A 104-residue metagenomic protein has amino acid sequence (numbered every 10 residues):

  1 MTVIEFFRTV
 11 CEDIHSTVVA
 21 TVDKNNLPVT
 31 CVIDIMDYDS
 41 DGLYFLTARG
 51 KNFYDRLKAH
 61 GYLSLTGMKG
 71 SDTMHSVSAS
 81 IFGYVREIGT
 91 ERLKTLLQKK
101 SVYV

Functional and structural regions predicted by a protein language model:
M1, Y38-D39, L97: Generic detection of intrinsically disordered/low-complexity segments and helix-coil linkers/edges
M1-D23: Extreme N-terminal tail/first-helix region
V3-E5, T30-V32, N52: A generic local structural motif
I4-T9, Y44-G50: Short charge-dense sequence patches
V10, D34, L43, L97-S101: Broad hydrophobic/π-residue packing in well-ordered secondary structure
H15-R49, L57, L63-G67, S76-I81: Short beta-strand segments
N52, R56-V104: Short, structured beta-strand-loop surface elements
